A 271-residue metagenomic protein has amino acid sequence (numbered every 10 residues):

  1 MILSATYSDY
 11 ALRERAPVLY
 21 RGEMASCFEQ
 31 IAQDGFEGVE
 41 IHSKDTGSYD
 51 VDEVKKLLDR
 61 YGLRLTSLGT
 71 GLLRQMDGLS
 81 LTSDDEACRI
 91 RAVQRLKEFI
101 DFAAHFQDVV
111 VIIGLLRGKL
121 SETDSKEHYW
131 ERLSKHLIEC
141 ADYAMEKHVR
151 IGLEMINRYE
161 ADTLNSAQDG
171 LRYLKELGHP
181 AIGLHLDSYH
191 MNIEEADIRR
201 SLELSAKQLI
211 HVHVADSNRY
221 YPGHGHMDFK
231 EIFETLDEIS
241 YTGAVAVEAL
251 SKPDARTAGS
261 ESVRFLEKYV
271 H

Functional and structural regions predicted by a protein language model:
M1-A104, H179, R264-H271: N-terminal pre-domain/capping segments
L3-Y7, V39-I41, L65-T70, V111-I113 (+4 more regions): Hydrophobic faces of well-ordered beta-strands that scaffold small-molecule active sites in alpha/beta enzyme cores
S8-L12, H42-K44, T70-L73, L116-G118 (+4 more regions): Active-site beta-loop-alpha junctions enriched in small/polar residues
Y10-R21, T82-A87, D124, L164 (+4 more regions): Gly/Pro-rich active-site loop or hairpin
E23, L79-G183: Active-site acidic/histidine proton-transfer and metal-coordination neighborhood in alpha/beta enzyme cores
M24-E29, V51-K55, L96-I100, S134-A141 (+4 more regions): Generic structural signal for well-ordered alpha-helices, preferentially at hydrophobic/aromatic core positions
I31, V39, L58, A92 (+7 more regions): Conserved, mostly hydrophobic/aromatic
Q33-F36, Q107-D108, L209, Y241-T242: A structural motif
